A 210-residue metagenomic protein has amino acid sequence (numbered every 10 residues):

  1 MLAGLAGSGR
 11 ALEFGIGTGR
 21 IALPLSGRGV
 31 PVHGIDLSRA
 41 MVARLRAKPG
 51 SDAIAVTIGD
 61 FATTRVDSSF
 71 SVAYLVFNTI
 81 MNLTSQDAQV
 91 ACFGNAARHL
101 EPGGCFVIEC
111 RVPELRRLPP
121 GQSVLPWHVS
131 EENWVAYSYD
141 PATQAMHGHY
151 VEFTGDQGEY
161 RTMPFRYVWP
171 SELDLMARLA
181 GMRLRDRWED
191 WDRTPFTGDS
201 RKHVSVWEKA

Functional and structural regions predicted by a protein language model:
M1-S8: Conserved alpha-helix/loop element of class I SAM-dependent methyltransferases that forms part of the SAM/SAH-binding
S8-G15: Conserved class I S-adenosyl-L-methionine
T18-T63: Class I SAM-dependent methyltransferase SAM/SAH-binding core
A62-V72: A short acidic, Gly/Pro-enriched loop at the edge of an enzyme's catalytic core that lines a small-molecule cofactor
S71-D87: A short SAM/SAH-binding and catalytic strip from SAM-dependent methyltransferases
V90-P102: A short glycine-rich, Lys/Arg-flanked "PGG" loop and its adjoining helix->strand segment in the class I
V107-R178: SAM-dependent methyltransferase
P170-A210: C-terminal lobe and adjacent flexible extensions of AdoMet/dcAdoMet transferase-like proteins
